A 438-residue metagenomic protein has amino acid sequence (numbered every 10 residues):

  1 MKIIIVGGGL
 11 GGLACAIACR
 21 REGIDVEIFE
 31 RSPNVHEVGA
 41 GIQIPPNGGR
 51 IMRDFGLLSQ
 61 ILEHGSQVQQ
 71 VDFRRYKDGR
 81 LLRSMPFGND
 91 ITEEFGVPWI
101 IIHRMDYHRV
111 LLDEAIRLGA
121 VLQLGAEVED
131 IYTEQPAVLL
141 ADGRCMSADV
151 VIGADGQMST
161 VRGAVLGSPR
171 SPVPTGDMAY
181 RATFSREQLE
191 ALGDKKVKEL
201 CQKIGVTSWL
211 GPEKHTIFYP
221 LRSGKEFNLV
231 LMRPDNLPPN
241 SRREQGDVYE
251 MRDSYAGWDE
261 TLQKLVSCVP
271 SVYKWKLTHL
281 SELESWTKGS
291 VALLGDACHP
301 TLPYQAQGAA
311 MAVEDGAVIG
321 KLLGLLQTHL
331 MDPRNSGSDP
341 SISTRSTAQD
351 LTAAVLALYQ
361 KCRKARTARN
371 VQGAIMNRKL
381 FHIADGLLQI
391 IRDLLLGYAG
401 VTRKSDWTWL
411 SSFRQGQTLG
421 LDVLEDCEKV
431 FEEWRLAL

Functional and structural regions predicted by a protein language model:
M1, E63, D78-G79, K321-L438: C-terminal helical "tail/cap" subdomain of flavin- and related membrane-associated enzymes
K2, D25, E226: Residues at the starts of beta-strands that form the adenosine-phosphate
G8-D25, F29, I152-G153, F218 (+2 more regions): Conserved mid-domain beta->alpha element of the FAD-binding
G11, N34, M158: Conserved Rossmann-like nucleotide-cofactor binding loop
I24, L57, A120: Short phosphate-binding/catalytic loops that engage adenosine nucleotides
A40-E114, L395: Active-site-adjacent segment of FAD-dependent monooxygenases/related oxidoreductases
D78, R109-P270, L283: Conserved FAD-binding catalytic core of PHBH/FMO-like flavoproteins
